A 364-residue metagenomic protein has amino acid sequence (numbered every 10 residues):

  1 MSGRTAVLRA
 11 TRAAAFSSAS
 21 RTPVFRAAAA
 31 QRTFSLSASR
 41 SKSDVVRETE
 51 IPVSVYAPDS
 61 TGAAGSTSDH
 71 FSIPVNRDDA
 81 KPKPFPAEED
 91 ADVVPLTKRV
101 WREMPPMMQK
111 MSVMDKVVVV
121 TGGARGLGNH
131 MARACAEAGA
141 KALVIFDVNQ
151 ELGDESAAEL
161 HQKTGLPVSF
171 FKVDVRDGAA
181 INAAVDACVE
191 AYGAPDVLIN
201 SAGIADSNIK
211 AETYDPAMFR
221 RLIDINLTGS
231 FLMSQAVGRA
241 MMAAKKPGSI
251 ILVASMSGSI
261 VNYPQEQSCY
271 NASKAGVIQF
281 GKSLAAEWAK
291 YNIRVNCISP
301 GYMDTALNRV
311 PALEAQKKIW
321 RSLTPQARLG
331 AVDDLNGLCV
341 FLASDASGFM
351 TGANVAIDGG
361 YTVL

Functional and structural regions predicted by a protein language model:
K83-P84, E88, D92-T97, W101-Q109 (+3 more regions): Short C-terminal tail/terminal secondary-structure segment of NAD(P)H-dependent dehydrogenase/reductase domains
P106-L143: Canonical Rossmann dinucleotide-binding motif of NAD(H)/NADP(H)-dependent dehydrogenases/reductases, specifically
A140-S156: Conserved glycine-rich Rossmann-like NAD(P)H-binding loop of the short-chain dehydrogenase/reductase
A194, A289-R294, M350-G352: Short, small/polar-rich loop/turn modules that mediate ligand/substrate recognition or access, typified
I209-A211, D215-I223, W320: Substrate-binding pocket helix/loop in short-chain dehydrogenase/reductase
R239, A243, A286-K290, G348: Alpha-helical segment proximal to the catalytic Tyr-Lys
I251-G276, G281-K282, A286-K290, Y302: Catalytic loop of short-chain dehydrogenase/reductase
